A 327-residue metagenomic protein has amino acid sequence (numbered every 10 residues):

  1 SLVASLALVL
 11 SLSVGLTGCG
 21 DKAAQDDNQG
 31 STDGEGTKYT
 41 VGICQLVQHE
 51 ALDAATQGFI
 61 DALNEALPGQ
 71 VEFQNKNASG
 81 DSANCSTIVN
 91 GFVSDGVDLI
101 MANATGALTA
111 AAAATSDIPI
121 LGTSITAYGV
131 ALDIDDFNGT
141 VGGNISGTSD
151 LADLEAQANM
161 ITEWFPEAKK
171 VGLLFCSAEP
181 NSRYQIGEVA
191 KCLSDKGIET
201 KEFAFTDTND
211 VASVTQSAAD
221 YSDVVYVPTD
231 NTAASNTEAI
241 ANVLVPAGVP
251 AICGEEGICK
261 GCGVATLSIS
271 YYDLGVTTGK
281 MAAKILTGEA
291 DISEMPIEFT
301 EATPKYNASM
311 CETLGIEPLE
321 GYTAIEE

Functional and structural regions predicted by a protein language model:
S1-T17: Sec-dependent bacterial lipoprotein signal peptides
G15-T32: Bacterial lipoprotein signal-peptidase II cleavage site
G34-E35, Y128-K170, I269-A290: Hydrophobic alpha-helical segments within soluble ligand-binding/sensing domains
E35-D61, A66-P68, Q74-N84, A178 (+2 more regions): Extracytoplasmic "Venus flytrap"
V41-I43, F59, S146-L193, E294-C311: An alpha-beta-alpha
N75-D136, D230-V245, V249-G254: Beta-alpha junction/loop-to-helix N-cap segments that form part of ligand/metal-binding clefts
P180-V249, E255: Pocket-lining segment of extracytoplasmic ligand-binding domains
K284-E327: Hinge/cleft segment of the Venus flytrap/periplasmic-binding protein
